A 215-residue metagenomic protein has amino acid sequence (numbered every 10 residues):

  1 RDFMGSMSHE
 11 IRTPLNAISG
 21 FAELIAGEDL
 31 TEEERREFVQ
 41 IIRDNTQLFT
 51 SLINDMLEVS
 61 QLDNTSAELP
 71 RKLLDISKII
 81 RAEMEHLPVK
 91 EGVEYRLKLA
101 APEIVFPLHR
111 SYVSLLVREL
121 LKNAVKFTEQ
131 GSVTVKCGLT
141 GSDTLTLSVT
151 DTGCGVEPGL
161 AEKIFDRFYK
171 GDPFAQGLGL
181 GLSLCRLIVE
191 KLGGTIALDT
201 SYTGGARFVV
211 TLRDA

Functional and structural regions predicted by a protein language model:
R1-L24: Primarily the dimerization/phosphotransfer
D44-F49: Short alpha-helical segment of the dimerization/phosphotransfer core of two-component systems
P70-L73, G92-I104: Conserved catalytic submotifs in the C-terminal HATPase_c
A124-V125: Short helix-loop "hinge" at the ATP-lid/N-box region of the Bergerat-fold HATPase_c
V156-F168: Short conserved segment of the HATPase_c
G181, C185: Short alpha-helical Gxxx[C/S/T] motif in the catalytic ATP-binding
